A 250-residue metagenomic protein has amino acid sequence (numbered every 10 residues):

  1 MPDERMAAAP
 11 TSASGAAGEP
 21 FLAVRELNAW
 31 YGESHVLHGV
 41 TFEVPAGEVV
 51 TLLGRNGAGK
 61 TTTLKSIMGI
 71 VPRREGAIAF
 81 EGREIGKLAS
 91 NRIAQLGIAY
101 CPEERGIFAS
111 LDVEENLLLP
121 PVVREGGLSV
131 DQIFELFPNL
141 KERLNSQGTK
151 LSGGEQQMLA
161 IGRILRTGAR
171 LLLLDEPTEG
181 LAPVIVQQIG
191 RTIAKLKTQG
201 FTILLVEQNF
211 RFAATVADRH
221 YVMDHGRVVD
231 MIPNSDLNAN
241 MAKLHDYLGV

Functional and structural regions predicted by a protein language model:
P2-P10, S14-V250: Glycine-rich phosphate-binding loops of nucleotide-dependent enzymes
